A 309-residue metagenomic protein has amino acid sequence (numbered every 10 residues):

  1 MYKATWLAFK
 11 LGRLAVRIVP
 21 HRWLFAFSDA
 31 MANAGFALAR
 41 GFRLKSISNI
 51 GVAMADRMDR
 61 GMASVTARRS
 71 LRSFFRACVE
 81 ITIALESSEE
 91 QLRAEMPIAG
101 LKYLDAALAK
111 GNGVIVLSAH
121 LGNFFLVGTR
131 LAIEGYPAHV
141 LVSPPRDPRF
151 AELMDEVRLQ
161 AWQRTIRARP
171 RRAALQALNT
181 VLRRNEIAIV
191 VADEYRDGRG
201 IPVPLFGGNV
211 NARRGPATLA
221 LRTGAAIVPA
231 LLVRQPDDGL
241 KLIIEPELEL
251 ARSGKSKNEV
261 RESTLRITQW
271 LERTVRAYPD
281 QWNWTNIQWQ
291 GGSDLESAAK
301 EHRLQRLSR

Functional and structural regions predicted by a protein language model:
M1-S118, L153-D155, W162: Membrane-anchoring hydrophobic helices of lipid-metabolizing enzymes
F42, D56, R68, L108 (+4 more regions): Non-catalytic C-terminal accessory region of glycerolipid acyltransferases and related lyso-lipid remodeling enzymes
M62-A63, A119, S143, P170 (+2 more regions): Proline- and acidic/polar-enriched loop/turn elements at helix boundaries
A94-P97, L121, D147, A168-R172 (+2 more regions): A conditional alpha-helix N-cap/helix-loop micro-motif detector
L104-D105, G128, A151-D155, L178-N179 (+1 more regions): Short amphipathic alpha-helical segments and helix-helix/interface helices
K110-P170, R184, Y195-I201: Catalytic core of membrane glycerolipid acyltransferases/transacylases, capturing the structured, soluble-facing
